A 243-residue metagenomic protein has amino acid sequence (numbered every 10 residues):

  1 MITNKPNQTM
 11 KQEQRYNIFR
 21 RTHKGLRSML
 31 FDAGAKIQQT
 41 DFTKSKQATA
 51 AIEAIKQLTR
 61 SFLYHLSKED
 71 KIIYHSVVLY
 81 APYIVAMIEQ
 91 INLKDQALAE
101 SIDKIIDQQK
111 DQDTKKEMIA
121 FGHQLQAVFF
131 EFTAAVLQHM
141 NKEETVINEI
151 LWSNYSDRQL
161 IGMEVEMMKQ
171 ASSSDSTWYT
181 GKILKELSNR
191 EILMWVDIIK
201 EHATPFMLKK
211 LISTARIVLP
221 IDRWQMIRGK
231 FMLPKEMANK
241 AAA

Functional and structural regions predicted by a protein language model:
M1-A243: Small-residue-biased structural context
